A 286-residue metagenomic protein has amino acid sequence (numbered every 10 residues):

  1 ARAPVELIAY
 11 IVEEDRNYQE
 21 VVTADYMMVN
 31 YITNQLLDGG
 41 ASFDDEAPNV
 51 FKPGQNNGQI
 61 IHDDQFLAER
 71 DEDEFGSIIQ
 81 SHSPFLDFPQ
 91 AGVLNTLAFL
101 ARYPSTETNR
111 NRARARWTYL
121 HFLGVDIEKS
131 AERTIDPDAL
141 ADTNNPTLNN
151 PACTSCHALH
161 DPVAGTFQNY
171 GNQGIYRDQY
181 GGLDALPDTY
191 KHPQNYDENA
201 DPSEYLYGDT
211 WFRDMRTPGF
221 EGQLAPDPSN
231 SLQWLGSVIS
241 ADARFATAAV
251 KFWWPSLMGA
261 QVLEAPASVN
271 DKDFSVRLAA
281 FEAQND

Functional and structural regions predicted by a protein language model:
A1-D286: Active-site substrate-binding loop specific to GH73 endo-beta-N-acetylglucosaminidase modules in bacterial autolysins
